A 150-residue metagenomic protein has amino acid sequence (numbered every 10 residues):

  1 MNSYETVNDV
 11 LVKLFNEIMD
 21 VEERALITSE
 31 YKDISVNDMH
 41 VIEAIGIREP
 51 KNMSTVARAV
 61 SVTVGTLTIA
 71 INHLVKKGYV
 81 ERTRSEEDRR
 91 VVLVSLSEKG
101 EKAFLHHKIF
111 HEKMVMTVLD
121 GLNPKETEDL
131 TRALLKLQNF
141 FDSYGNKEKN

Functional and structural regions predicted by a protein language model:
M1-K32: N-terminal leader segment of winged-helix/HTH proteins
S3-E5, I109-N150: Terminal interaction helix/tail motif
V7-V10, N37, K99, E126: N-terminal positioning helix adjacent to the helix-turn-helix/winged-helix DNA-binding module
R24-T63: N-terminal helix-turn-helix DNA-binding core of bacterial DNA-binding proteins
E43-I47, K108, L135: Short, locally clustered residues in the helix-turn-helix/winged-helix DNA-binding domain
T63-T66, A70: Helix-turn-helix DNA-binding motif, specifically the short coil turn and the N-cap/start of the second
N72-D129: Charged, amphipathic alpha-helical coiled-coil/dimerization segments
